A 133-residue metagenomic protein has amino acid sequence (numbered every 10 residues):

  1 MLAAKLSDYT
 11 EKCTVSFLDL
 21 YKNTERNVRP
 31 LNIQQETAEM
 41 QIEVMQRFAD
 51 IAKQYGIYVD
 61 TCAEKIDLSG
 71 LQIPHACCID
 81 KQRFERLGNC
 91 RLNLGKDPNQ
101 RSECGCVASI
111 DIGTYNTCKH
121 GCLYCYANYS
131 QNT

Functional and structural regions predicted by a protein language model:
M1, S130-T133: Conserved Radical SAM active-site core
M1-M45: Conserved AdoMet/S-adenosylmethionine-binding subsite of the radical SAM
Y9, Q54-Y55, G121: Structured helix-beta-strand junction loops
L20, I66-D67, S130: Short, solvent-exposed loop/turn segments at secondary-structure junctions
E25-V28, Q35, E39-D97, S102-G105: A C-terminal junction/extension of Radical SAM enzymes
P30-N32, A76, G121, Y129: General N-terminal targeting signals
S102-E103, I110-Y129: Local cysteine-cluster metal-coordination motifs and their immediate loop/turn environment, predominantly Fe-S cluster
